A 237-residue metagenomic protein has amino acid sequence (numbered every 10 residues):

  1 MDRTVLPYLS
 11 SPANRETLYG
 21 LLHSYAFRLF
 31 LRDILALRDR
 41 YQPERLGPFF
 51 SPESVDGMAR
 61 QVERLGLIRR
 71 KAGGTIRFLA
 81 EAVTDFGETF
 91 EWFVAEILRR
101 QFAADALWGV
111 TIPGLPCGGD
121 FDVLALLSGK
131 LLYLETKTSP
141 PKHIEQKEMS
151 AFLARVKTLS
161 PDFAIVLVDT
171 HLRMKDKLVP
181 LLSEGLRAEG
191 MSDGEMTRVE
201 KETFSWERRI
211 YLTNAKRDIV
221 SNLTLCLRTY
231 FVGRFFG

Functional and structural regions predicted by a protein language model:
M1-G237: Intrinsically disordered, low-complexity Ser/Thr/Pro/Gly-rich regulatory segments
